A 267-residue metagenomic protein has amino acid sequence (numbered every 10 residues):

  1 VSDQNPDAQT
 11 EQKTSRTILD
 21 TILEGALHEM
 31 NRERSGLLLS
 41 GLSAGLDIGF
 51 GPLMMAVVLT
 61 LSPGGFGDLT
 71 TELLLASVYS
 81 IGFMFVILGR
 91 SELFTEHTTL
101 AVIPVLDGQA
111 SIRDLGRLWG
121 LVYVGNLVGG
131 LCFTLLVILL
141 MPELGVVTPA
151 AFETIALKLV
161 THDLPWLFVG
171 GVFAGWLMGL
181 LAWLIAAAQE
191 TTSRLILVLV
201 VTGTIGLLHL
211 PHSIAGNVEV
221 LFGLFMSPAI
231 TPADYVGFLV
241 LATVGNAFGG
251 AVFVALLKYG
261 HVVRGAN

Functional and structural regions predicted by a protein language model:
S2-N267: Alpha-helical transmembrane segments and their helix-helix packing motifs
